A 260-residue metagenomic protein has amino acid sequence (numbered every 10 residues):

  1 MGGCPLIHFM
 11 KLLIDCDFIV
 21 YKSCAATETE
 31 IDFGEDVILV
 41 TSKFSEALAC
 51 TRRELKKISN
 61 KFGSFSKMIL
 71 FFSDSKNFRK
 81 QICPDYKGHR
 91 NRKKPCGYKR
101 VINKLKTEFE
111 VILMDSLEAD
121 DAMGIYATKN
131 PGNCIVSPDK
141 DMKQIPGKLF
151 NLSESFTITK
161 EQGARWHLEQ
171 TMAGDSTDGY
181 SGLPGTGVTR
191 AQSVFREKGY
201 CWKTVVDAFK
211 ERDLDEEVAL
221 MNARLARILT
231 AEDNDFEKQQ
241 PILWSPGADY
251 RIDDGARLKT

Functional and structural regions predicted by a protein language model:
I7, V37-L39, F65, G88-K259: Extended two-metal-dependent nuclease catalytic cores across DNA- and RNA-processing enzymes
I7-N103: Domain-level signal for Mg2+-assisted phosphodiester chemistry and nucleotide/NA-binding surfaces in nucleic-acid
